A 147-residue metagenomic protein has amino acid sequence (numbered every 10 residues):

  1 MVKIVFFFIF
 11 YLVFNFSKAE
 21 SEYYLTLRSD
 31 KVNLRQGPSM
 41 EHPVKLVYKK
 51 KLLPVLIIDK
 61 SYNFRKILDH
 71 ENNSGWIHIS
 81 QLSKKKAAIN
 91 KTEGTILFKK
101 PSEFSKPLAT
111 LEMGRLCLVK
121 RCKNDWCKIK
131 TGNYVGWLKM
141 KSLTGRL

Functional and structural regions predicted by a protein language model:
I4-V13: Sec-dependent N-terminal signal peptides
K18-Q36, L46-K51, I58-Y134, M140-L147: SH3-family beta-barrel domains
S39-H42: Second-shell loop/turn segments in exported
